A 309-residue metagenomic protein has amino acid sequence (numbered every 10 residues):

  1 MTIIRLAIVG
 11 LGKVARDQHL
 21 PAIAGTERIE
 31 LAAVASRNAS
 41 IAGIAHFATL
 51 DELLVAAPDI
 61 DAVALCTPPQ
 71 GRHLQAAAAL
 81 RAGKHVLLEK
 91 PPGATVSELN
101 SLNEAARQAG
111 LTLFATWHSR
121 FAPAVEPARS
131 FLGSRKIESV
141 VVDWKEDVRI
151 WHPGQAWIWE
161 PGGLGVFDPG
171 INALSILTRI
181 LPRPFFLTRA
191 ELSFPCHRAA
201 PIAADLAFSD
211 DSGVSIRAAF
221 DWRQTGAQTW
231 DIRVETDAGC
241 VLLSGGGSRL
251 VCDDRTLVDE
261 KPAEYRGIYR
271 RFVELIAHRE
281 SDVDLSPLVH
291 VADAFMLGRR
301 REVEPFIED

Functional and structural regions predicted by a protein language model:
M1-G43, R271: N-terminal Rossmann-like dinucleotide-binding module
V14, L243, V258-R270, V283: Active-site loop of classical SDR/Rossmann-like NAD(P)-dependent oxidoreductases, centered on the catalytic Tyr-X3-Lys
I44-A105: Beta-loop-alpha module in the N-terminal Rossmann-like domain of NAD(P)-dependent dehydrogenases, especially those
E52, A62-L65, D211, R271-D309: C-terminal helix-rich "cap/oligomerization" subdomain common to oxidoreductases
L88-E89, L113-A115, L243: Hydrophobic residues in well-ordered beta-strands that form the structural core
N100-H118, K136-V140: Rossmann-fold dehydrogenase core element
S119-T188: Predominantly a Rossmann-like dinucleotide-binding segment in NAD(P)-dependent oxidoreductases
L174-G247, R270-R279, G298: Contiguous beta-strand/loop segments that form the cofactor/metal-binding neighborhood of enzyme cores
